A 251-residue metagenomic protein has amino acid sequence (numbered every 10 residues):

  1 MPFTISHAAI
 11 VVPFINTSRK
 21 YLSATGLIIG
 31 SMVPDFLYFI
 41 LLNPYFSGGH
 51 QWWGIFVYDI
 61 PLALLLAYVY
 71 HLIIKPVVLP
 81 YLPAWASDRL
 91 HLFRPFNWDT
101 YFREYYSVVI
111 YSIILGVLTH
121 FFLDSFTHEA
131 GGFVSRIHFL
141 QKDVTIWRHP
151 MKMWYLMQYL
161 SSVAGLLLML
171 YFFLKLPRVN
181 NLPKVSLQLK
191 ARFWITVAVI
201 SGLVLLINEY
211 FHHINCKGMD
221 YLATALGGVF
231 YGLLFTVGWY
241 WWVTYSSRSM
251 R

Functional and structural regions predicted by a protein language model:
M1-R251: N-terminal membrane-targeting hydrophobic helices
